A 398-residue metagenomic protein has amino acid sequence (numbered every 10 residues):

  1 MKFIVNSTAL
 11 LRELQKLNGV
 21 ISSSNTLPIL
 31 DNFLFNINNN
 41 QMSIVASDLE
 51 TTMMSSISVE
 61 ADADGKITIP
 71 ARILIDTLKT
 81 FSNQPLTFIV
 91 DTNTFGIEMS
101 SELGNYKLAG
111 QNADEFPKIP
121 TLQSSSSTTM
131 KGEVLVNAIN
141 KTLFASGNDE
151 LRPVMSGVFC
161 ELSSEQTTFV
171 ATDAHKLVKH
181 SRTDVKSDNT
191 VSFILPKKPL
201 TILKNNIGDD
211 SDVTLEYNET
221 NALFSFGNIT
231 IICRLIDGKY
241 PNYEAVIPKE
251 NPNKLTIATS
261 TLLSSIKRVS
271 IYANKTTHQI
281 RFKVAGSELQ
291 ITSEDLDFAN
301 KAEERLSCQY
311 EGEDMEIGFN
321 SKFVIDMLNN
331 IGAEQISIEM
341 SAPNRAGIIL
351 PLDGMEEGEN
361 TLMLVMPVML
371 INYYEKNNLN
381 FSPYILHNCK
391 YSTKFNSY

Functional and structural regions predicted by a protein language model:
M1-C389, K394: Structural preference for solvent-exposed beta-strand-turn elements and adjacent flexible terminal/loop segments within
